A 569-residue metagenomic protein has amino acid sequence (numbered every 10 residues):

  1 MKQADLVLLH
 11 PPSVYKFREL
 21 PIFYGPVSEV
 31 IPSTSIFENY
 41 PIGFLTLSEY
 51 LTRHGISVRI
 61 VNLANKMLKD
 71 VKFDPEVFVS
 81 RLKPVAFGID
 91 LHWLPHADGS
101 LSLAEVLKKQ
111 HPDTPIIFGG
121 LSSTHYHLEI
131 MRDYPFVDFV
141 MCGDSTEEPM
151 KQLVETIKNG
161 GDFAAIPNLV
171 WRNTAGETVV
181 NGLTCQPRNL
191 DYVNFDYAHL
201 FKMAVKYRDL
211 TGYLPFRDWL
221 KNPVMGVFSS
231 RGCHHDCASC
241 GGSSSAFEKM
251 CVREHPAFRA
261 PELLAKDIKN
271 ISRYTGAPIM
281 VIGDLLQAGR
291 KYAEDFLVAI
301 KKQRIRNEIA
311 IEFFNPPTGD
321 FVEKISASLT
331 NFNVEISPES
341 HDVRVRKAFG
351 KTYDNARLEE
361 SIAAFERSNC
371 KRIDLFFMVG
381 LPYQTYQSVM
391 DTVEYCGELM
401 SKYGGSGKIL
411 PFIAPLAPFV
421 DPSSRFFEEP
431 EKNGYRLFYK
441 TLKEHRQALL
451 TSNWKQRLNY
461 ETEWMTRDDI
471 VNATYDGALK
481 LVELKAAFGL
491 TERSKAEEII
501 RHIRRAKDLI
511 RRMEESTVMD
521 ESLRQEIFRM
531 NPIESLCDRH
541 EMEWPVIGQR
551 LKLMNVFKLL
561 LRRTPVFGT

Functional and structural regions predicted by a protein language model:
K2-L8, S57, V79-S80, V85 (+1 more regions): Radical SAM enzyme core and accessory elements
A4-I36: Short glycine-rich His-centered loop
A4-P12, L103, F258-R259, Q303-E498: A structural motif corresponding to the C-terminal lobe/cap of the Radical SAM core domain
D5, V85-A86, P278, N333: Structural motif
N39-T46, L263: Conserved alpha-helical elements of sugar-nucleotide-dependent glycosyltransferases
G43, Y50, H54, R59-N189 (+1 more regions): Glycine-rich beta-alpha loop elements in corrinoid/cobalamin-binding modules across cobalamin-dependent enzymes
L47, D74-F78, L103-L107, D133 (+6 more regions): A general structural detector for well-ordered alpha-helical segments in enzyme core domains, enriched
A198-N369: Radical SAM [4Fe-4S] cluster-binding motif and immediate context
